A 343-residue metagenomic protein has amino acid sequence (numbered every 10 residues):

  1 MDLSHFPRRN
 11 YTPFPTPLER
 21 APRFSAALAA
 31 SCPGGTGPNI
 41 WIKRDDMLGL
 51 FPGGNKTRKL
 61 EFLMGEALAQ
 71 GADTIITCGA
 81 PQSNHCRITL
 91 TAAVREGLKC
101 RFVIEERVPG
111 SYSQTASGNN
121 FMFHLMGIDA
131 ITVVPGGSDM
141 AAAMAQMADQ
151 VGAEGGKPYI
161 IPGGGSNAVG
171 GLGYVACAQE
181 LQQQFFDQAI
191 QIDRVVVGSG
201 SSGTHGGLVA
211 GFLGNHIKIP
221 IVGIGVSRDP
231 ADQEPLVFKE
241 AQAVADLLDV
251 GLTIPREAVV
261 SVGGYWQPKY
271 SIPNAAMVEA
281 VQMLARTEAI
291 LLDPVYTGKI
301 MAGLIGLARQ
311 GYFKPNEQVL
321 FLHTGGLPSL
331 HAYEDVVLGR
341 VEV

Functional and structural regions predicted by a protein language model:
M1-V343: PLP-dependent amino-acid enzyme catalytic core
